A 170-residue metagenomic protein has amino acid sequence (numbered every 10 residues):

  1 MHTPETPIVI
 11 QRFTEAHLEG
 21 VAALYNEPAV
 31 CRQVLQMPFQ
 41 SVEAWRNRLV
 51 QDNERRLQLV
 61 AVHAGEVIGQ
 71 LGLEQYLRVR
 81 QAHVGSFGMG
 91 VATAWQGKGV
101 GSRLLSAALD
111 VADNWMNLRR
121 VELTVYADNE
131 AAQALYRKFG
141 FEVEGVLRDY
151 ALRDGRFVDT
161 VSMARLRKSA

Functional and structural regions predicted by a protein language model:
M1-H2, R156-A170: Terminal substrate-recognition subdomain of acyl/acetyltransferases
I8-A23: A short beta-loop-alpha structural element at the N-terminal edge of CoA-dependent acyl/N-acetyltransferase catalytic
R12-A16, Q33-A94, L105-A107, V111 (+1 more regions): Acetyl-CoA-dependent GNAT
A23-M37: Helix-loop element at the rim of GNAT/NAT acetyltransferase active sites that forms part of the acceptor-substrate
Q96, L123-Q133, Y150-D154: Conserved beta-strand-loop-alpha-helix junction that forms the acyl-donor binding cleft
K98, S102-R103, N114, A127-G145: Conserved active-site alpha-helix within GNAT-family acetyltransferase domains
D113-T124: Conserved GNAT acetyl-CoA-binding A-motif
